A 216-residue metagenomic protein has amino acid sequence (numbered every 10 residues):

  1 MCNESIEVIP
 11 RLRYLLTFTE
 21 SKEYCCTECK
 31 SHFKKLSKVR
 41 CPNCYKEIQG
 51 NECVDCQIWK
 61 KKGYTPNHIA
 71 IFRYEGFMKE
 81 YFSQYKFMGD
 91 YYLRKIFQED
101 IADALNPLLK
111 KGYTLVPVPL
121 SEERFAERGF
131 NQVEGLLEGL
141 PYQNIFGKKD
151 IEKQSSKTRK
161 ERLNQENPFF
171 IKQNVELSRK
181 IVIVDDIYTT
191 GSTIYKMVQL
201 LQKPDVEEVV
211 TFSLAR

Functional and structural regions predicted by a protein language model:
M1-R216: Glycine-rich phosphate/pyrophosphate-handling loop used in enzymes and phosphotransfer proteins
